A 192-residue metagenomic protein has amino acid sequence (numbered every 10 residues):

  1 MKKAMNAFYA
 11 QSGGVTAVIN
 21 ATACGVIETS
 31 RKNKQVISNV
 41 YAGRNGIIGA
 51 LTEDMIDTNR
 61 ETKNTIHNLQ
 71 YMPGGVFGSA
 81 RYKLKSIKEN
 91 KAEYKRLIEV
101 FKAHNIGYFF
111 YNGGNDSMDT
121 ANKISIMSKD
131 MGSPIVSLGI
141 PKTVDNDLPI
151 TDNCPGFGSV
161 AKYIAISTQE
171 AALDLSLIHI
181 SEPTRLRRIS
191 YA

Functional and structural regions predicted by a protein language model:
K2-A7, Q35-S38, Y71-G74, H104-Y108 (+3 more regions): Short coil/turn connectors at secondary-structure junctions
K2-D54: N-terminal phosphate-binding or glycine-rich loops at protein starts, especially the Walker A/P-loop of NTPases
N6-T16, V76-R81, G107-G113, G139 (+2 more regions): Short glycine-rich or small-residue beta-strand-to-loop segments that form or flank ligand, phosphate, metal/Fe-S
S12-G14, A42-I48, R81-Y82, G114-N115 (+2 more regions): Short, ordered loop/turn segments at secondary-structure junctions
T22-V26, N115-M131: Short Gly/Thr/Asp-enriched flexible loops that form oxyanion-binding sites at enzyme active sites
E53-G107, D116-S117, V144, P155-E170: Glycine-rich oxoanion-binding loops at beta->alpha junctions
S125-C154, A161-A165: Short, acidic/small-residue loops that bind anionic groups at enzyme active sites
I178-A192: Single conserved hydrophobic/aromatic residue that forms the stacking wall/gate of nucleotide- or nucleobase-binding
